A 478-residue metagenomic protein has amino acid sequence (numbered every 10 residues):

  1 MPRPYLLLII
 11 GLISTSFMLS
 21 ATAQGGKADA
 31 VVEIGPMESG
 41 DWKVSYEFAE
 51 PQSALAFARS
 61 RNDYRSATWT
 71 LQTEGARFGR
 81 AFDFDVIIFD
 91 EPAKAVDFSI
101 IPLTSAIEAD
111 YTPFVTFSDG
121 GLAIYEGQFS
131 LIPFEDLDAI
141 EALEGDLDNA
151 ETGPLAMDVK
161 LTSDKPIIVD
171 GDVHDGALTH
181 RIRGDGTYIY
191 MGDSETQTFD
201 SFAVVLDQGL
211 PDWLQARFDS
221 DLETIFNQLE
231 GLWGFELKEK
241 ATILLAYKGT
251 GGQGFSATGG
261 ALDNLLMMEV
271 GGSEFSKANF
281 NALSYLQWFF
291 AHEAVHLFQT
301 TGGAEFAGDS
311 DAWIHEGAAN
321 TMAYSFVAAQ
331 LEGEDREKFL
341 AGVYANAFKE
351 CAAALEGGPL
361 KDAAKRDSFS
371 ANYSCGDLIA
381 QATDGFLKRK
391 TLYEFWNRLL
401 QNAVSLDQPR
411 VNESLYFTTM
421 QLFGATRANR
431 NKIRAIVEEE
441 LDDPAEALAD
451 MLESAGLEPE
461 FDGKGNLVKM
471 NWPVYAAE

Functional and structural regions predicted by a protein language model:
M1-P4: Positively charged n-region of N-terminal signal peptides that target proteins for export
L7-S16: Bacterial N-terminal signal peptides
M18-S20: N-terminal signal peptide c-region/cleavage motif recognized by signal peptidases
Q24-A56, D407-E478: Beta/coil-rich, acidic/histidine-enriched accessory regions frequently appended to metallopeptidases
G26-E47, F57-N227, G231-K238, L467-W472 (+1 more regions): Non-catalytic architectural context of zinc metalloproteases
E195-A307, D311: Juxtacatalytic substrate-recognition/specificity segment
A307-L378, L387-K390, N397, Q401-Q408: Acidic/His/Gly-enriched intrinsically disordered linker/tail segments that often contain short helix/coil "MoRF-like"
A329-F339, D384-E394, Q421-V437, L441: Structural helix-adjacent loops and short alpha-helical linkers that scaffold large soluble proteins
